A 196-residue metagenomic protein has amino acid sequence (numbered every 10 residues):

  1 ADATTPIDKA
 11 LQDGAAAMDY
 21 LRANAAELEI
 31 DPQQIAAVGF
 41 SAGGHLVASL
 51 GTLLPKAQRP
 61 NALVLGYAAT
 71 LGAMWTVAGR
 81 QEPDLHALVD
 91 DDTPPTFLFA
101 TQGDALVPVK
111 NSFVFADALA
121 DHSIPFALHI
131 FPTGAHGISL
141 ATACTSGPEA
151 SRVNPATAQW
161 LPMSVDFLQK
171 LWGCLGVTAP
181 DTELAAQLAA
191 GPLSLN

Functional and structural regions predicted by a protein language model:
A1-I30, P55, A135, L140-V153: Serine-hydrolase catalytic machinery in alpha/beta-hydrolase-like enzymes
Q12-D91, D181-L188: Primarily recognizes the serine-hydrolase "nucleophile elbow" in alpha/beta-hydrolase and SGNH/GDSL folds
G14-M18, A116, V165: Generic structural signal for well-ordered alpha-helices, preferentially at hydrophobic/aromatic core positions
I35, T96, F126: Hydrophobic anchor at the start of a short beta-strand that flanks the dinucleotide cofactor-binding loop
D92, F97-A100, D104: Short beta-strand/loop motif that positions the catalytic acidic residue of the alpha/beta-hydrolase fold
Q102-A105, T133-A135: Acidic beta-to-alpha connecting loop that harbors the catalytic carboxylate
A105-V114: Conserved alpha/beta-hydrolase "acid-adjacent" motif
A120-N196: C-terminal catalytic histidine-bearing segment of alpha/beta-hydrolase fold enzymes
